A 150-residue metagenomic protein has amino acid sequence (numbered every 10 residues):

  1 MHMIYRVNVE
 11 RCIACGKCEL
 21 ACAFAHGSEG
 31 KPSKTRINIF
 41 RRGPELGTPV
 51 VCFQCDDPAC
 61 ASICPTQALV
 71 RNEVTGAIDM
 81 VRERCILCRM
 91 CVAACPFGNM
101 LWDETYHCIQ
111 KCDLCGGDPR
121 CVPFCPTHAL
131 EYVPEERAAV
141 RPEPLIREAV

Functional and structural regions predicted by a protein language model:
H2-N8, A23-F24, S28, K34-R71 (+2 more regions): Flanking helices and flexible, charged tails adjoining ferredoxin-like Fe-S electron-transfer domains in multi-subunit
